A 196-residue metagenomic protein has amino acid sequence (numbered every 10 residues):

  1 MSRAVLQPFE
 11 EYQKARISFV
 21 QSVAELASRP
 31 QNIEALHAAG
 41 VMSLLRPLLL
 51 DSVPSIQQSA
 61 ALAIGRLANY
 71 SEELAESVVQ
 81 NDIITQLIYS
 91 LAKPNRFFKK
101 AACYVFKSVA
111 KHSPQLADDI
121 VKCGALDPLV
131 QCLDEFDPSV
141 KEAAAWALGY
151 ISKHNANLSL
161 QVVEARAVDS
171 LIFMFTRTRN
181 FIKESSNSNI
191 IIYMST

Functional and structural regions predicted by a protein language model:
M1-T196: Long amphipathic alpha-helical tracts in eukaryotic proteins
